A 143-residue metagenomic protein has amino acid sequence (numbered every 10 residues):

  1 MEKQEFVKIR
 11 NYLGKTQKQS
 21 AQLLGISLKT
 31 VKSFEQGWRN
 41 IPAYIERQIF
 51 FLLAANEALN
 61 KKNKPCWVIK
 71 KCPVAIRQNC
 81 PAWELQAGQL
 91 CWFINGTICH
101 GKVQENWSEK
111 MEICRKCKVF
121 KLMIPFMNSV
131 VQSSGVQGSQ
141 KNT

Functional and structural regions predicted by a protein language model:
M1-Y12: A short, Lys/Arg-rich alpha-helix, primarily the initiator
Q19-A21: Short alpha-helical "recognition helix" segments of helix-turn-helix
L24-I41: Recognition helix of helix-turn-helix/homeodomain-like DNA-binding domains that insert into the DNA major groove
A43-N60: DNA major-groove recognition helix of helix-turn-helix/homeodomain DNA-binding modules
N60-K141: Cysteine-cluster motifs in flexible loop/terminal segments that predominantly coordinate metals
